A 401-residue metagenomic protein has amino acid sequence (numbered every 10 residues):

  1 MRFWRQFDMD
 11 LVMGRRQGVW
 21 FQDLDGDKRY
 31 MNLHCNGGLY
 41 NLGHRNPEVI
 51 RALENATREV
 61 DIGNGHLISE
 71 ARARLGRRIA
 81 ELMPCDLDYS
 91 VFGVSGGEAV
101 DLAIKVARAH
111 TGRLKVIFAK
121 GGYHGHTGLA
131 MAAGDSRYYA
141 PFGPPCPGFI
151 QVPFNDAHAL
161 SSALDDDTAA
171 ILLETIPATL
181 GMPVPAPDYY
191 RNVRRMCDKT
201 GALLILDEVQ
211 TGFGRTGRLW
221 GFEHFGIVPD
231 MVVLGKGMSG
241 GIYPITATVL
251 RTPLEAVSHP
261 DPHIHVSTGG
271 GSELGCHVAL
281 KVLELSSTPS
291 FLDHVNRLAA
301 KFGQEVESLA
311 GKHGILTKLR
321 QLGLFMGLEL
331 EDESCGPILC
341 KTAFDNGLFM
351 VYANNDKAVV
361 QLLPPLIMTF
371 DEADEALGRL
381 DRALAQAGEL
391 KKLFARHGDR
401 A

Functional and structural regions predicted by a protein language model:
M1-A401: Conserved N-terminal phosphate-binding loop of PLP-dependent enzymes in the Aspartate aminotransferase
